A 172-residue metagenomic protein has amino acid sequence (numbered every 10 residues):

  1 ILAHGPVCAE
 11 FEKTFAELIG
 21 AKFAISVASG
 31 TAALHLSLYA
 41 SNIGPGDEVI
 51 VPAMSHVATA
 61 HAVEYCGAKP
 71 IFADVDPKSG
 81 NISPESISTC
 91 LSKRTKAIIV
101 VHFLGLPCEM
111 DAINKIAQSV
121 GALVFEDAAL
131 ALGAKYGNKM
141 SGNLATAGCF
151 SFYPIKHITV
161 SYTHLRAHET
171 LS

Functional and structural regions predicted by a protein language model:
H4, C8, G30-L34, H56 (+3 more regions): Conserved donor sugar-nucleotide recognition element shared by glycan-biosynthetic enzymes
H4-E48, A62-E64, F72: Phosphate-binding glycine-rich loop
I19, G44, K93, G142-N143: Structured loop/turn residues at beta-strand edges in well-structured enzyme cores
Y39-A128, K135: PLP-dependent aminotransferase-like
E126-V160: Conserved active-site segment immediately N-terminal to the catalytic lysine that forms the internal aldimine
H164-A167, L171-S172: Single conserved hydrophobic/aromatic residue that forms the stacking wall/gate of nucleotide- or nucleobase-binding
